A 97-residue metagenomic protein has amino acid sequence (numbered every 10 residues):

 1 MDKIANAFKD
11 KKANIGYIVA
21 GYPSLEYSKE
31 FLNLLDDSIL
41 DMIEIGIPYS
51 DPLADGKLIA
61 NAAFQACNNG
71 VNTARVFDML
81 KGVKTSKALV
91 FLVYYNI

Functional and structural regions predicted by a protein language model:
M1, L25, N69-T73: A conditional alpha-helix N-cap/helix-loop micro-motif detector
M1-I18, M79-K81: N-terminal amphipathic alpha-helix/helix-capping segment at the start of soluble metabolic enzymes
N14-I18, D41-I45, L89-V93: Hydrophobic faces of well-ordered beta-strands that scaffold small-molecule active sites in alpha/beta enzyme cores
L25-L35: Short, acidic/polar
D41-V71: Glycine-rich, proline-tolerant flexible connector loops at the mouths of alpha/beta enzymes
A60-I97: Glycine/small-residue-rich loop that forms an oxyanion/phosphate-binding "nest" at active or ligand-binding sites
